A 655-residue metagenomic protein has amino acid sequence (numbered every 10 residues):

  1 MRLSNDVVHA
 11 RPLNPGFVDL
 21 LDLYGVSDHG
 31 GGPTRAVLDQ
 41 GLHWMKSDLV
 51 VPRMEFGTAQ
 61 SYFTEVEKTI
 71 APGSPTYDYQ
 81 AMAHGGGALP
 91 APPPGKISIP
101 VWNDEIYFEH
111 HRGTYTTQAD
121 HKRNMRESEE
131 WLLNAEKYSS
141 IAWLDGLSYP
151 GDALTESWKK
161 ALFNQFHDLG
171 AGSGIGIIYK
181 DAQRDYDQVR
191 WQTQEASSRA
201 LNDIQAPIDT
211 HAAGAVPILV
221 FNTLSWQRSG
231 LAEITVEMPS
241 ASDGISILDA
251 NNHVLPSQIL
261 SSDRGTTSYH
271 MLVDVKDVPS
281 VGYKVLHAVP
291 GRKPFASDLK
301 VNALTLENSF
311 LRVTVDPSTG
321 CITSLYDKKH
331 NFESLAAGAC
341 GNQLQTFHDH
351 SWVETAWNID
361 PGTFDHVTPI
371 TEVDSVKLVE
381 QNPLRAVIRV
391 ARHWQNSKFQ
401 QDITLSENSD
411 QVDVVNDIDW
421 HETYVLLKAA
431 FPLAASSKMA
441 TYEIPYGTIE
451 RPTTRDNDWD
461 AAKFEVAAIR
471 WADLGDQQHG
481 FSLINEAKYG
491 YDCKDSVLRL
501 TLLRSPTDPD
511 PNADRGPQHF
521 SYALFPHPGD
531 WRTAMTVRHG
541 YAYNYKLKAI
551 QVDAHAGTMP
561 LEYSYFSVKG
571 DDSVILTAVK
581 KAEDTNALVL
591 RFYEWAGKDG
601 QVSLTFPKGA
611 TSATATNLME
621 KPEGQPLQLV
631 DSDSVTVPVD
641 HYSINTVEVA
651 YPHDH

Functional and structural regions predicted by a protein language model:
M1-T210, L219, T223-S225, D274-K276 (+2 more regions): Catalytic grooves of carbohydrate-active enzymes
R190-W191, S198, N202-H655: C-terminal (or distal) subdomains of carbohydrate-active enzymes
